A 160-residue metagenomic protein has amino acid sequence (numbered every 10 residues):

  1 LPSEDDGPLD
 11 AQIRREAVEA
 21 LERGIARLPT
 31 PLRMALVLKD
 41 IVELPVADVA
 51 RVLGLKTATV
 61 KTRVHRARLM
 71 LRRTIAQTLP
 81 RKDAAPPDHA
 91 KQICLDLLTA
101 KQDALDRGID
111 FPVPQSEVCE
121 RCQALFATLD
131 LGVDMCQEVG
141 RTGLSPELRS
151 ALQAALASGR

Functional and structural regions predicted by a protein language model:
P2-M34, L95-T99, D103-V113, V118: Amphipathic alpha-helical segment used for protein-protein interaction
A11-R14, V18, T57, K61 (+4 more regions): Short, structured helix-loop boundary elements
A26, T30, V42-T59, E120: Helix-turn-helix DNA-binding module
P29, R33, R68-L79, Q123 (+1 more regions): C-terminal flanking helix
A35-K39: A short pre-motif secondary-structure segment
L53-A76: DNA-recognition helix of helix-turn-helix
V64, Q115-G132: A short, amphipathic alpha-helical patch
M70-G108, D134-R160: C-terminal edge and immediately downstream basic/flexible tail or linker adjoining helix-turn-helix-like DNA-binding
